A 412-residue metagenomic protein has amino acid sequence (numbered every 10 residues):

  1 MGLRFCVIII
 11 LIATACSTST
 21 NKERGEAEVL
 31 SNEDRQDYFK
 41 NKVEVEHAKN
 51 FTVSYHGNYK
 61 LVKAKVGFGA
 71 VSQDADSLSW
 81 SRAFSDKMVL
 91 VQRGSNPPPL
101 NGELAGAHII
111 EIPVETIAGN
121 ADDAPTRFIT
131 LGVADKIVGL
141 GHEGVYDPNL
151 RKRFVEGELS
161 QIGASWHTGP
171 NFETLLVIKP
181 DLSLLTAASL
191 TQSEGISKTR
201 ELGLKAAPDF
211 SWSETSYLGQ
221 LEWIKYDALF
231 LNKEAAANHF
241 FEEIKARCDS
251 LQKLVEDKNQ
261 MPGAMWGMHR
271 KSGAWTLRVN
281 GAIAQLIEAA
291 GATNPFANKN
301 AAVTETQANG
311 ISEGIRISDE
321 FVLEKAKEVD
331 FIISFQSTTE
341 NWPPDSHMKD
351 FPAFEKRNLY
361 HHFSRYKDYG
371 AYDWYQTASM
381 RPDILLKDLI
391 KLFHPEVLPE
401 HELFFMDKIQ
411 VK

Functional and structural regions predicted by a protein language model:
G2-I9: Sec-dependent signal peptide recognition, specifically the positively charged N-region followed immediately by
I12-A15: C-terminal motif of bacterial Sec signal peptides marking the signal peptidase cleavage site
S17-K412: N-terminal ligand-binding lobe of clamshell/alpha-beta domains
